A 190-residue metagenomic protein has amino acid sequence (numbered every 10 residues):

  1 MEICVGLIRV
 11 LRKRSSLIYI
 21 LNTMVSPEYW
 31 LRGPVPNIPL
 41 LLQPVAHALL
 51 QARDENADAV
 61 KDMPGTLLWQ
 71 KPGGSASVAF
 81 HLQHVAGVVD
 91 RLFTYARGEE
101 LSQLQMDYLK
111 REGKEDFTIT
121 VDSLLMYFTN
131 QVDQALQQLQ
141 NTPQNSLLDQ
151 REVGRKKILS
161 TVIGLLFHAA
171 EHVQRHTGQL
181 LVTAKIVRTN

Functional and structural regions predicted by a protein language model:
R9-R14: Basic polycationic patches enriched in arginine
S16-I20: Short, positively charged and aromatic/hydrophobic N-terminal segments
L21-R32, L42, A46-L50, A57 (+2 more regions): Short, contiguous alpha-helical
G113-D149, G164-A169: Acidic/histidine-rich alpha-helical segments that form the ligand environment of transition-metal centers
